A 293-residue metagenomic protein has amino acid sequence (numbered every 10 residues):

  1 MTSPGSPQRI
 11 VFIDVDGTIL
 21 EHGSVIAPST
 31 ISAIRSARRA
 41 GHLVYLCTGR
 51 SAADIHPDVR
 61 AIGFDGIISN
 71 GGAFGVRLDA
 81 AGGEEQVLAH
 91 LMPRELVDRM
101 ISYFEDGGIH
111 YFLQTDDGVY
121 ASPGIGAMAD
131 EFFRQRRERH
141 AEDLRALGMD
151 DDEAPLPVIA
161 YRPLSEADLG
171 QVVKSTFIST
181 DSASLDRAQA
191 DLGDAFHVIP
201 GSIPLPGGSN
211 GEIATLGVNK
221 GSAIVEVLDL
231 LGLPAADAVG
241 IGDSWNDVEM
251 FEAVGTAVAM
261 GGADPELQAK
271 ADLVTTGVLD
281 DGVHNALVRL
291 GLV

Functional and structural regions predicted by a protein language model:
M1-V15, S32, R39: Non-catalytic pre-domain segments flanking phosphatase-related domains
T2-I10, A27, N210-V293: Mg2+-dependent phosphoryl-transfer enzymes with acidic/Ser/Thr/Gly-rich catalytic loops
S24-A40, H90-V97, P155-Y161, V218-D229 (+1 more regions): Short, acidic loop-to-helix structural element flanking the phosphoryl-transfer center in phosphate-processing enzymes
V25-R139: Active-site phosphate-binding/coordination module
A40-Y45, F64-D65, V173-K174, A236-D237 (+2 more regions): Short active-site oxyanion
I62-G63, G71, L192-D194, A253-V254 (+1 more regions): Short, structured coil segments at secondary-structure junctions
F64-G72, H197-P200, A257-G261, T276-G277: Short hydrophobic/aromatic-enriched beta-strand-loop microsegments
Q114-V239: Conserved acidic, metal-coordinating active-site core of Asp-based, Mg2+-dependent phosphoryl-transfer enzymes
